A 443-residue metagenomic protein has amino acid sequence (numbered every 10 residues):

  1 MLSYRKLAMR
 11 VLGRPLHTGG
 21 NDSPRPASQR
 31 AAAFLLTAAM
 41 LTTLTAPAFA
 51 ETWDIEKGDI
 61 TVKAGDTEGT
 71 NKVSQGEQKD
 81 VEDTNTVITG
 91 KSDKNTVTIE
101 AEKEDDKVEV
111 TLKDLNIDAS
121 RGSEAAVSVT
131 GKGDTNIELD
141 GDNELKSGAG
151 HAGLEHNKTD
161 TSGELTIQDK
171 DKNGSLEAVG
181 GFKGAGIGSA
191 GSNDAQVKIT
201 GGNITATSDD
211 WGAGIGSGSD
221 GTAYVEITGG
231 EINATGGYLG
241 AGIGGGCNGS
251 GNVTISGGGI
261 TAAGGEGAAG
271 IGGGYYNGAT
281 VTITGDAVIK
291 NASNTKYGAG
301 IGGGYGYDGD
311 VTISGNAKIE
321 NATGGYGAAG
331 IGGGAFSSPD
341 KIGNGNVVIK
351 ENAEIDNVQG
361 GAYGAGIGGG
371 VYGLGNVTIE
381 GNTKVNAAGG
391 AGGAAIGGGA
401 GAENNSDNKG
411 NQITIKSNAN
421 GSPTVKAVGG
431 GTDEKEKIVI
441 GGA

Functional and structural regions predicted by a protein language model:
M1-L35: Bacterial Sec-dependent N-terminal signal peptides
R30, F34, L41, A46-A443: A composition-driven surface/loop motif
